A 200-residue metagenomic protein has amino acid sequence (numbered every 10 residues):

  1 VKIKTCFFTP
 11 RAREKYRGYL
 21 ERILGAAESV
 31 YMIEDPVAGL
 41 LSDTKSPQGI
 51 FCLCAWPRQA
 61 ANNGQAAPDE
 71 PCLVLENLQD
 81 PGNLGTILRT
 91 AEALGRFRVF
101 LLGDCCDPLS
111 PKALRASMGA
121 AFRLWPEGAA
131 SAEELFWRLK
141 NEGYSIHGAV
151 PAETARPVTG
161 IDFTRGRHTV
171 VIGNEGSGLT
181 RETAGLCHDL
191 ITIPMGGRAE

Functional and structural regions predicted by a protein language model:
V1-R13, E21-G25, Y31, P36 (+3 more regions): RNA substrate-binding interface of SAM-dependent RNA methyltransferases
E14-R17, G39-L41: Short active-site-adjacent helix-start/loop capping segments
Y19-L20, T86-I87, K112-A113, T159-I161 (+1 more regions): Short amphipathic alpha-helical segments
D43-Q48: Ordered, amphipathic secondary-structure segments that act as subunit-interaction surfaces in large macromolecular
G49-I50, H168: Small-molecule pocket liners
H147-A199: Active-site/ligand-binding-proximal alpha/beta "capping" segment
